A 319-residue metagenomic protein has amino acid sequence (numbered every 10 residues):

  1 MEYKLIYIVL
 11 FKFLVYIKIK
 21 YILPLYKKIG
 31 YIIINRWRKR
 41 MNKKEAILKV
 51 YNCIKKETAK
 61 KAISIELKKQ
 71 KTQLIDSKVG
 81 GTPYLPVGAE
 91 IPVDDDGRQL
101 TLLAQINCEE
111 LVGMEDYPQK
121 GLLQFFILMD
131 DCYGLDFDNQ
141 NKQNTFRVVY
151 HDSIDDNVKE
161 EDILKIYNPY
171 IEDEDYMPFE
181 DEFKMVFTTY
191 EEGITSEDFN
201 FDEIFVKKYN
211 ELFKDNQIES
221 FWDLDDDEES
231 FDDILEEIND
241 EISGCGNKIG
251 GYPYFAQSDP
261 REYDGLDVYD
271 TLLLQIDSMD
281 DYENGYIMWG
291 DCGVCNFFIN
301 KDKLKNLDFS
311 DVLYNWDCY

Functional and structural regions predicted by a protein language model:
M1-E2, N42: N-terminal hydrophobic targeting signals that begin at the initiator methionine
Y7-V9, N35: Alpha-helical and His/Cys-centered functional microenvironments
Y16-R40: Short, Lys/Arg-enriched N-terminal segments with co-localized hydrophobic residues within the first ~10-30 amino acids
M41-Y319: Preference for intrinsically disordered or flexible, low-complexity segments and adjacent hinge/connector residues
